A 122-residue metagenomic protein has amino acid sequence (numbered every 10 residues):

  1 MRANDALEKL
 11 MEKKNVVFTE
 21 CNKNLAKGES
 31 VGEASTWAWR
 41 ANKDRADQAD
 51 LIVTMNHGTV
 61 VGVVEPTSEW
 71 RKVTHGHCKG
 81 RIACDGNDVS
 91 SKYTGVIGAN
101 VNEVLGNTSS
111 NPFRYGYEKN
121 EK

Functional and structural regions predicted by a protein language model:
M1-Q48, M55-G58, I82, D88-K122: Compositionally biased, charged N-terminal/linker segments
V53-T54, V63: A structural signal for short, well-ordered beta-strand segments and their strand-loop junctions that often border
V61-R71: Short beta-strand-centered aromatic/proline hotspots
V64, T74, T94-V96: Short acidic, gly/pro-rich beta-turn/loop elements at beta-sheet edges and active-site/ligand-binding grooves
R71-N87: Short, solvent-exposed secondary-structure boundary/capping segments
